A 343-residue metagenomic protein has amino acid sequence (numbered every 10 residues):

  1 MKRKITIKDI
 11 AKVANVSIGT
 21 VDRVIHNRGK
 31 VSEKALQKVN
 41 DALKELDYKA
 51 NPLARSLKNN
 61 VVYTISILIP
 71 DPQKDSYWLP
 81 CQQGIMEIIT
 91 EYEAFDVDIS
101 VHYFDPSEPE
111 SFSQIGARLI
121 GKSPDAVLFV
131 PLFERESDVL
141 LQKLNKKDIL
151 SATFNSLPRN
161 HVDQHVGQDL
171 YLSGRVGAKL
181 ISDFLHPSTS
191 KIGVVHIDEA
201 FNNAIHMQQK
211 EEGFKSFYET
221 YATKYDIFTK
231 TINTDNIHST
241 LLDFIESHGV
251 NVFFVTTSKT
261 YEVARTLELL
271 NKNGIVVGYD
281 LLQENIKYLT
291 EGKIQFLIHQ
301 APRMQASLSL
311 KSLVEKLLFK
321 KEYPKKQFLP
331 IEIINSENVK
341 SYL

Functional and structural regions predicted by a protein language model:
M1-N59: N-terminal helix-turn-helix DNA-binding module of bacterial transcription factors
A42, L46, A301-L343: Hinge/cleft segment of the Venus flytrap/periplasmic-binding protein
N51-E110: Amphipathic helical "hinge" segments at domain boundaries
P70-W78, V101-S111, G167-R175, V195-E219 (+4 more regions): Hinge/beta->alpha junction and helix N-cap segments in small-molecule ligand-binding domains
Y92-P124, L128-R135: Central regulatory/effector-binding core of bacterial HTH transcription factors
A126-L144, K230-E284: Hydrophobic alpha-helical
F133-L172, L282-I294: Flexible loop/hinge segments that line or gate small-molecule binding clefts
H165-K191, Q300-L318: Hydrophobic alpha-helical segments within soluble ligand-binding/sensing domains
